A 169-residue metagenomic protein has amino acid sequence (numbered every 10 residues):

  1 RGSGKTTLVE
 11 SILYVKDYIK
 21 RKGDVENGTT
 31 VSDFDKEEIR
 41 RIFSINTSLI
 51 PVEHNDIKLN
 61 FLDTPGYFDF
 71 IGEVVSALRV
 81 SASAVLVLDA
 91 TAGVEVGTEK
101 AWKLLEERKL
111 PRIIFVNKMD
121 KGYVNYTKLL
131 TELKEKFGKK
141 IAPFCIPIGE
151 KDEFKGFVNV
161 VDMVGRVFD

Functional and structural regions predicted by a protein language model:
R1-L88, V94, P143: P-loop NTPase switch module centered on the Walker A-proximal segment
R1-S3, R21-K22, A90-D169: P-loop NTPase catalytic nucleotide-binding module
